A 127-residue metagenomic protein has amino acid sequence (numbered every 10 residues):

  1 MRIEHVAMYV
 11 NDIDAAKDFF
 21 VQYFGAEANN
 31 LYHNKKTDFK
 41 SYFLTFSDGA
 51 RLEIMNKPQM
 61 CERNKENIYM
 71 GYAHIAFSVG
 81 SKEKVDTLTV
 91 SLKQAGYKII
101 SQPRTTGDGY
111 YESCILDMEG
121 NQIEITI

Functional and structural regions predicted by a protein language model:
M1-A15, N29, Y72-F77: N-terminal beta-strand motif that seeds the catalytic metal site of vicinal oxygen chelate
Y9-L52: Core segments of cupin and vicinal oxygen chelate
D14-D18, Q22, E83-Q94: Replace "anionic and nucleotidyl ligands
N29-L31, I54, Q59-N64: A short, acidic/glycine-rich surface segment
L31, F43, T89-I127: Vicinal oxygen chelate
K36, F46, N67-Y69, T105: A generic structural micro-feature
D38, G71, G109: Exposed loop/turn and edge beta-strand positions of beta-sandwich/beta-sheet ligand-binding modules
I68-T89: Mid-chain, well-packed structural core segment of small domains
